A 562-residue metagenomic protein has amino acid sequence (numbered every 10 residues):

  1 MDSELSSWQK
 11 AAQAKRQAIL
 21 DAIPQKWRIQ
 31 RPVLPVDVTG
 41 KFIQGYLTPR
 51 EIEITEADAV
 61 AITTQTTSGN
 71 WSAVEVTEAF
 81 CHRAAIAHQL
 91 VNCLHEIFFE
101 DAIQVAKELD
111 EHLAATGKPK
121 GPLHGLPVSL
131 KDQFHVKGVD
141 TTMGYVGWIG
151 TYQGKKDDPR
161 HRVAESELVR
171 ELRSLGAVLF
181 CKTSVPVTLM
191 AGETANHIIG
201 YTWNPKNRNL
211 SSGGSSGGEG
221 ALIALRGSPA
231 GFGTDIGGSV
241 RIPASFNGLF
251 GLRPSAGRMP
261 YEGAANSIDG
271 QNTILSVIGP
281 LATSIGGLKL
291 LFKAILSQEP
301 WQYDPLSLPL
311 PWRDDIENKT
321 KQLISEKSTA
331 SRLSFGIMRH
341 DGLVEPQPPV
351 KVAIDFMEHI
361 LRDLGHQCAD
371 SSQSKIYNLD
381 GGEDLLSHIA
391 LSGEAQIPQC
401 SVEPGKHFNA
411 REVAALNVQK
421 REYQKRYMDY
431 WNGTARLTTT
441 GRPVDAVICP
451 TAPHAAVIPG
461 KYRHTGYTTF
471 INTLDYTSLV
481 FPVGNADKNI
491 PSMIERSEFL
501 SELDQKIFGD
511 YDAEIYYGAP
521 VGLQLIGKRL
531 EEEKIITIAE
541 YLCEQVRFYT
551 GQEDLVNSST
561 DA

Functional and structural regions predicted by a protein language model:
M1-E111, D363-H366, F548-A562: An N-terminal boundary/leader segment
K41-R50, H124-T151, N209, K327-M338 (+2 more regions): Short helix-loop capping/hinge segments that flank enzyme active sites or metal/cofactor-binding pockets
F42, R253-D355, L391-A395, F548-A562: A short helix-breaking turn/cap at a secondary-structure junction
G69, G125, S174, V178-F180 (+2 more regions): Glycine-rich, small-residue loops and helix-cap segments that act as flexible hinges at active-site edges
F80, A102, L288, F335 (+2 more regions): Residue-level signal for inorganic ion chemistry
H112-G144, E165, V178-V185, L361: Conserved small-residue hinge/capping positions at short loops/turns that sit at secondary-structure boundaries within
D140-P159, Q347-P348, A456-Y462: Glycine/threonine-rich flexible loop motifs
R162, S166, R170-I295, L474-P482 (+1 more regions): Short glycine/serine-rich loop segments
